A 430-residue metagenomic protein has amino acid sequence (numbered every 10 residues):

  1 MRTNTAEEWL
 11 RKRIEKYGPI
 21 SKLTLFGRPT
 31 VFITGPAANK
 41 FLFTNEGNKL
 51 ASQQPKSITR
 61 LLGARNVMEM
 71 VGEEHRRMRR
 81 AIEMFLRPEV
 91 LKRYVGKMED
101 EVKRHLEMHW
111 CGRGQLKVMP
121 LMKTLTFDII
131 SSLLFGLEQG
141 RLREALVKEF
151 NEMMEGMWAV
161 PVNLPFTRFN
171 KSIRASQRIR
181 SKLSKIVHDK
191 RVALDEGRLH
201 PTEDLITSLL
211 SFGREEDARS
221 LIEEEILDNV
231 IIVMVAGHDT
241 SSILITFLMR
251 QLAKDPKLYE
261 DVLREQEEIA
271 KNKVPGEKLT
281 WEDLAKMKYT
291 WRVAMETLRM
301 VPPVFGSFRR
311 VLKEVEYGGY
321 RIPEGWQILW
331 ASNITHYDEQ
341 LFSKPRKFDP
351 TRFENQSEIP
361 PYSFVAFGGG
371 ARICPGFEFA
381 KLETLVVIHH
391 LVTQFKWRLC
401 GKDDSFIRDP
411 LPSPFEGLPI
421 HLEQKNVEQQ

Functional and structural regions predicted by a protein language model:
M1-R77, K92-E107, G306-F308, K313 (+2 more regions): N-terminal membrane-proximal hinge/A-helix region immediately C-terminal to the signal-anchor transmembrane segment
R2-G18, S181, K185, E277-G318 (+1 more regions): Conserved cytochrome P450 K-helix E-x-x-R motif and the immediately C-terminal K′/meander segment
W9, M84, A236, W281 (+4 more regions): Cytochrome P450 heme-thiolate "Cys pocket" and heme-binding signature region
I14, V102, E149-M153, E267-I269 (+2 more regions): Cytochrome P450 proximal C-terminal region
T24-V31, E89-D100, H109-S132, R141-K148 (+6 more regions): Cytochrome P450
E83, R87-E89, A175-L244, V274-M287 (+1 more regions): Conserved cytochrome P450 catalytic core segment spanning the I/J/K helices
T240-L258, L263, E378-T393: Cytochrome P450 catalytic-core helices
W330-S357: Conserved cytochrome P450 K-helix/beta-meander segment immediately N-terminal to the heme-binding cysteine loop
